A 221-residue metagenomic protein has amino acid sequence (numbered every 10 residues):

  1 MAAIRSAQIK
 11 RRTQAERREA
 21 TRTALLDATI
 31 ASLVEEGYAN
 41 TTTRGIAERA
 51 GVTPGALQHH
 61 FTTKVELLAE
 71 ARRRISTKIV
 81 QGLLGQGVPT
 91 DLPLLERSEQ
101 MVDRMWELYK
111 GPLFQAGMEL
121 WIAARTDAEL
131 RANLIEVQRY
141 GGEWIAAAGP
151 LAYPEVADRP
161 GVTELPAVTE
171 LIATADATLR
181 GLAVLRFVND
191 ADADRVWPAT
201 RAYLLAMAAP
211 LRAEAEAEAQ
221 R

Functional and structural regions predicted by a protein language model:
M1-E36, N40-R49, E66-A69, K78: Basic, helix-initiating cap at the start of DNA-binding domains
T21, K64, A71, I75 (+6 more regions): Hydrophobic/aromatic residues within well-ordered alpha-helical segments
A24, A28-E35, Q81-Q86, A116 (+2 more regions): Solvent-exposed, amphipathic alpha-helical segments
L26, A69, E99, G142-P150 (+3 more regions): An amphipathic alpha-helix signature
A50-F61: Short hydrophobic/aromatic patch on the recognition helix
E70, L83-F114, V162-E164, V168-A175 (+1 more regions): Hydrophobic alpha-helical connector segments
K110-A132: Amphipathic alpha-helical segments used for helix-helix packing
R131-I135, A152-R221: Hydrophobic/aromatic-rich alpha-helical bundle segments in the mid-to-C-terminal region
